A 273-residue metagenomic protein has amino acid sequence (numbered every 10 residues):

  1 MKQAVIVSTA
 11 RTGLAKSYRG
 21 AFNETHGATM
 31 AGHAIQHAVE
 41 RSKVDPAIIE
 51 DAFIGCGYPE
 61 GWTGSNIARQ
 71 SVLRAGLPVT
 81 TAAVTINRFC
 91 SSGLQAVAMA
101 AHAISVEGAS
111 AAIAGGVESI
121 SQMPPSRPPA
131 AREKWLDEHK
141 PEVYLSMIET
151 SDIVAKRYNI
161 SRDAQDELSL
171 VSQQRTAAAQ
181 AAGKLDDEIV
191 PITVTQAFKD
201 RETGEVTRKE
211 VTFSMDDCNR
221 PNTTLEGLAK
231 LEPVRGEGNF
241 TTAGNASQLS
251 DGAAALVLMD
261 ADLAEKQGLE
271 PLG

Functional and structural regions predicted by a protein language model:
M1-S71, A75, A82, I153-R162 (+2 more regions): Conserved active-site "lid/cap" helical segment
R11-G13, E24, A28-H33, E167-K266 (+1 more regions): N-terminal extracellular/periplasmic Venus flytrap/periplasmic-binding protein-like
S17-R19, G64-S65, Q122-P128, T203-E205: Short acidic, glycine/serine/threonine-rich loops at helix termini
H26, I67-L77, A103-G108, S126-W135 (+1 more regions): A glycine- and small-aliphatic-rich helix-loop capping segment at beta-alpha/alpha-beta transitions that lines
A47-G55, A82-N87, A112-E118, D166-V171 (+2 more regions): Beta-strand segments within the central parallel beta-sheet cores of soluble alpha/beta enzyme folds
A52, C56-S110, P141-D152, N222-Q248: Conserved catalytic cysteine-centered active-site region of acyl-thioester-dependent Claisen-condensing enzymes
I86-V117, A155-L185, A255-E265: Active-site-proximal alpha-helical scaffold in enzymes
A101, S105-Y158: Flexible glycine-/small-residue-enriched beta->alpha junction loops that bind anionic phosphate/pyrophosphate groups
